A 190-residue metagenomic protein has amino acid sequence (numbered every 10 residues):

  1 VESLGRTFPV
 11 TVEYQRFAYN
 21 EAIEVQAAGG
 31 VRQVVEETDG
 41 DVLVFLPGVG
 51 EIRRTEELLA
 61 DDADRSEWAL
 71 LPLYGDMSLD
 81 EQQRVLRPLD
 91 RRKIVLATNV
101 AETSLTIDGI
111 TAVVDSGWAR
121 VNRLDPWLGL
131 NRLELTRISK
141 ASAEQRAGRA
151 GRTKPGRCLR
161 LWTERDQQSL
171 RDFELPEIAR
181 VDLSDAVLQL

Functional and structural regions predicted by a protein language model:
V1-L190: P-loop NTPase motor module signature
